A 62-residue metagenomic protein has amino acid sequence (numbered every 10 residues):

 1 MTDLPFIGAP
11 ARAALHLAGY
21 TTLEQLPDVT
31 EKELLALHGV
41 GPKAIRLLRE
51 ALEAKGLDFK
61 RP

Functional and structural regions predicted by a protein language model:
M1-P62: Compact, charge-rich alpha-helical regulatory domains located at protein termini
